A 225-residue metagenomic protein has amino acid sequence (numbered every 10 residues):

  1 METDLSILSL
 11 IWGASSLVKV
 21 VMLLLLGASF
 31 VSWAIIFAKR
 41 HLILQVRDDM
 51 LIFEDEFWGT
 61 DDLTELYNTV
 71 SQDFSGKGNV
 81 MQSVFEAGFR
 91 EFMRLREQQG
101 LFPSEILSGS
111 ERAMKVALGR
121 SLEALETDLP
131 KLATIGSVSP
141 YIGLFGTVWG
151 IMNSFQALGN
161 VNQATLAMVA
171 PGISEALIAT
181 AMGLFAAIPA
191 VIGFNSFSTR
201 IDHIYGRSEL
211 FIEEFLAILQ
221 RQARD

Functional and structural regions predicted by a protein language model:
M1-D55: Hydrophobic membrane-targeting segments
W12, S16, M22, T127-P130 (+3 more regions): Internal alpha-helical transmembrane segments of multi-pass membrane proteins, especially GPCRs
S15, W33, L66, F85 (+3 more regions): Residue-level signature of catalytic and energy-coupling elements of molecular machines, predominantly ATP/GTP-dependent
M22-S32, V84, S137, T147-G150: Hydrophobic alpha-helical transmembrane segments of multi-pass integral membrane proteins
I35-Q45, F185-R200: Alpha-helical transmembrane segments of multi-pass membrane proteins
D48-I142, N153-T165, I192-D225: Predominantly long cytosolic amphipathic alpha-helical stalk/bundle segments
S137, L144-I151, T180, L184-I188 (+1 more regions): Hydrophobic positions within alpha-helical transmembrane segments of bacterial inner-membrane proteins
N162-A176: Hydrophobic alpha-helical transmembrane segments and adjacent short intramembrane/lumenal linkers of inner/organellar
